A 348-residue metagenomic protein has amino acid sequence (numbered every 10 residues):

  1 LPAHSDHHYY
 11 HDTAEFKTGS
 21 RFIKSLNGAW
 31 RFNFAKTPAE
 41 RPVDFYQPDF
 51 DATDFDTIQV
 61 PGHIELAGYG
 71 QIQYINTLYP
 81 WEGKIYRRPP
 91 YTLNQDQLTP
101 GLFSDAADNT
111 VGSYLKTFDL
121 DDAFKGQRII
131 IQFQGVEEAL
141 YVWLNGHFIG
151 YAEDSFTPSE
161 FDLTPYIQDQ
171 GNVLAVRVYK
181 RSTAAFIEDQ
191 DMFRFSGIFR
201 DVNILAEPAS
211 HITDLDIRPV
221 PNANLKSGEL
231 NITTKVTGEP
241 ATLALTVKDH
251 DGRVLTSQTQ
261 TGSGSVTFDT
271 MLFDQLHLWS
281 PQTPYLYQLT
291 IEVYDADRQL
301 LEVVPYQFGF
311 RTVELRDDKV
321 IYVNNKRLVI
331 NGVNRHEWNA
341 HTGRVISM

Functional and structural regions predicted by a protein language model:
Y9-D12, F16-K17, F22, R31-A35 (+10 more regions): Accessory beta-strand-rich segments of carbohydrate-active enzymes
F124-Q127, I167-G171, L272-L286: Short glycine/proline/serine/threonine-rich loop/turn segments at secondary-structure transition edges
V142-L144, S227-Q260: Beta-strand-rich binding/interaction modules
P158-P165, S265-Q275: Exposed aromatic-hydrophobic patches
V173-V176, Y285-D295: Short, aromatic- and glycine-rich surface loops/edge beta-strands on solvent-exposed regions
F199-D216, R311-K326: Low-complexity, Pro/Ser/Thr- and charge-rich linker/hinge segments at domain boundaries
A209-G238: Surface beta-strand/loop "capping" patches
E292-M348: N-terminal carbohydrate-binding accessory modules
